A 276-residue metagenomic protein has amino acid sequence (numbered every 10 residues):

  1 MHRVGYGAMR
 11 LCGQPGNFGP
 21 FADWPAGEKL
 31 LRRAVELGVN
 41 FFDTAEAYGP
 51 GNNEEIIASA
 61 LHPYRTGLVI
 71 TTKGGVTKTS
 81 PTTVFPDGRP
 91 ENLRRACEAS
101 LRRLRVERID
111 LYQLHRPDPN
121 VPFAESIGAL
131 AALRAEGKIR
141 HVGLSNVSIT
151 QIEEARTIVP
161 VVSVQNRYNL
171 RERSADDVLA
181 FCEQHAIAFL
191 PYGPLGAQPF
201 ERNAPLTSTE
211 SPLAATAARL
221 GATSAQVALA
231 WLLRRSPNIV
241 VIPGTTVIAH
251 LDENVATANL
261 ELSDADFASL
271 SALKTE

Functional and structural regions predicted by a protein language model:
M1-F18, T71-V84, R108, Q113: N-terminal small/glycine-rich loop or linker at the start of catalytic domains across soluble metabolic enzymes
M1-L68, T275: N-terminal binding-site loop/beta-alpha segment at the start of enzyme catalytic domains that lines or forms
Y6-A8, T44, T72, L111-L114 (+3 more regions): Conserved beta-strand positions
F18-A26, N52, I56, V84-R95 (+2 more regions): Alpha-helix N-cap and loop-to-helix initiation/capping positions
P20-A34, P86-L104, S148-E153: Short, acidic/polar
A58-V69, R102-R105, R156-I158, A180-Q184: Acidic (Asp/Glu)-rich catalytic clusters
L101-P119: Active-site groove signature of glycoside hydrolases
P117-E276: Beta/alpha (TIM)-barrel catalytic core signal, keyed to glycine-rich beta->alpha loops juxtaposed to Asp/Glu that bind
